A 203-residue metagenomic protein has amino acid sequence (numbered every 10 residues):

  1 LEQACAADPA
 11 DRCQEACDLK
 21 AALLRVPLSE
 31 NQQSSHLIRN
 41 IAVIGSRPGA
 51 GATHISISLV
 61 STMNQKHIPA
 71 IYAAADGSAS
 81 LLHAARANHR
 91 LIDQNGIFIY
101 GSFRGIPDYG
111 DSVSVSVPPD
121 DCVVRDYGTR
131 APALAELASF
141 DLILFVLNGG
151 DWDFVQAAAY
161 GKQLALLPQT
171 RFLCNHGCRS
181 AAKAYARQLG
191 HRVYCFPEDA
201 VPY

Functional and structural regions predicted by a protein language model:
L1-P27: C-terminal lobe helix-coil module of Hanks-type protein kinase domains
R12, G49-A52, W152-D153, C178-R179: Alpha-helix N-cap/loop-to-helix initiation residues
Q33-I38: Phosphate-binding P-loop
R39-A50, P69-S139, P197-Y203: P-loop/Walker-type NTP enzyme "switch/lid" segment
I55: Hydrophobic positions on the alpha1 helix immediately C-terminal to the Walker A/P-loop
S58, T62: Active-site signature of alpha/beta-hydrolase-fold catalytic machinery across serine- and Asp/Cys-nucleophile hydrolases
K66: Conserved dinucleotide-binding and phosphotransfer motif residues
P119-P202: Conserved catalytic-core segment of NTP-binding enzymes
